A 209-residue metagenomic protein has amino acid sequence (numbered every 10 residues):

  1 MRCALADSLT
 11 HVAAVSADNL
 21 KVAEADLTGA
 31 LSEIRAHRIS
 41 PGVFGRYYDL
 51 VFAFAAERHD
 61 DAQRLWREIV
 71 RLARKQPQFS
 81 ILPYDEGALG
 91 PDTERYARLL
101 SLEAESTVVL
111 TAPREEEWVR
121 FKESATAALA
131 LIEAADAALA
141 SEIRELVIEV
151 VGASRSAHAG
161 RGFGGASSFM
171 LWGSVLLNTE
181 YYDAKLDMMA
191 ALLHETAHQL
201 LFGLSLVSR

Functional and structural regions predicted by a protein language model:
M1-L102: N-terminal low-structure segments adjacent to metalloprotease catalytic domains across cellular compartments
L100-L171, Y181-Y182: Auxiliary, metal-adjacent structural segments of Zn-dependent hydrolase domains
I148, A191-L193, S208: Generic preference for flexible, low-structure residues
L176-L192: Short pre-active-site segment immediately N-terminal to the catalytic Zn-binding motif
A190-F202: Active-site recognition of the HExxH zinc-binding catalytic motif
F202-R209: Catalytic or ion-translocation cores adjacent to nucleophile or general acid/base/metal-coordination motifs in diverse
